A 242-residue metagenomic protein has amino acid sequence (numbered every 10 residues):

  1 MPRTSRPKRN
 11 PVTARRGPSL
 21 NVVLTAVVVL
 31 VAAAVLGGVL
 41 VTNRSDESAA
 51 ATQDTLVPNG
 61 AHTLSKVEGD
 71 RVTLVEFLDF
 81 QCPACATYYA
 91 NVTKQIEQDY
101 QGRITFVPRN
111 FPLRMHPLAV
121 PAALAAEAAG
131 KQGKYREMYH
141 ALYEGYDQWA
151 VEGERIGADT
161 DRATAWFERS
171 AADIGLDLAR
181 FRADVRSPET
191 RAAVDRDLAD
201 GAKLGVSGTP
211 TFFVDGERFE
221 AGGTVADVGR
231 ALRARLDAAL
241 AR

Functional and structural regions predicted by a protein language model:
M1-L36, W166-R242: C-terminal cap of thioredoxin/glutaredoxin-like
P2-R114, D195, A234-R242: Extracytoplasmic thiol/disulfide redox context detector
R71, C85-Y89, M115-A119, K131-Y135 (+4 more regions): Solvent-exposed, acidic/flexible segments
L74, M138, F181: Divalent metal-coordination and catalytic microenvironments
F80-P83, P112-H116, E144-W149, T190 (+1 more regions): Solvent-exposed loop/turn segments at secondary-structure junctions within structured extracellular/periplasmic domains
Q81, V92, I96, Y100 (+8 more regions): Sec/Tat-exported extracytoplasmic proteins
T93, A122, V225-G229: Amphipathic alpha-helical segments in well-structured domains
Q98-A171: Structural microenvironment flanking redox-active thiols in thiol-disulfide oxidoreductases
